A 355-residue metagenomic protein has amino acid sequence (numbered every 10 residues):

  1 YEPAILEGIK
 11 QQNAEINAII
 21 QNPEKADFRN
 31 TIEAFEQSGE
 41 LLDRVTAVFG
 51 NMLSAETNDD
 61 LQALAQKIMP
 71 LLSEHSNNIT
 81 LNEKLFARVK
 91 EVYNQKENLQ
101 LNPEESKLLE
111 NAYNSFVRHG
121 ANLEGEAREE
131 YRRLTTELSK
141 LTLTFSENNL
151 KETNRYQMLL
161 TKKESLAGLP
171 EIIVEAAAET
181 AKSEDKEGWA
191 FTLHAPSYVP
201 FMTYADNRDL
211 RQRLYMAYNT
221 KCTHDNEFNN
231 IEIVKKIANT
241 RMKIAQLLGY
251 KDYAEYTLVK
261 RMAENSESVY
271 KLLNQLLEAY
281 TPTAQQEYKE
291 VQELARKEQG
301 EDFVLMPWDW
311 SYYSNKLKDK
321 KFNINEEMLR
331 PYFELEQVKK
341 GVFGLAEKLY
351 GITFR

Functional and structural regions predicted by a protein language model:
E2, D27-E33, N226-N230, V269-L276 (+1 more regions): Membrane-entry segments of alpha-helical transmembrane domains in multi-pass membrane proteins
E2, F116-V117, S197-Y204, C222-E227 (+2 more regions): Second-shell loop/turn segments in exported
E2-L169, E175: N-terminal helix-rich structural modules
I20-E24, M52-T57, A205, L214 (+2 more regions): Membrane-interfacial helix termini and the short, flexible loops that connect transmembrane helices in multi-pass
L108, R132, E137-K140, E147 (+3 more regions): Active-site-proximal, well-structured secondary-structure segments within enzyme catalytic domains
N111, G120-L134, K221-Y256, E264: A conserved hydrophobic secondary-structure block that centers on an alpha-helix together with its immediately flanking
S183-K221, W310, F322: Active-site-adjacent "gating/activation" loops or surface patches in catalytic cores
R213-K235, T240, Y270-K271, L277-E278 (+1 more regions): Short, contiguous, well-ordered secondary-structure segments
